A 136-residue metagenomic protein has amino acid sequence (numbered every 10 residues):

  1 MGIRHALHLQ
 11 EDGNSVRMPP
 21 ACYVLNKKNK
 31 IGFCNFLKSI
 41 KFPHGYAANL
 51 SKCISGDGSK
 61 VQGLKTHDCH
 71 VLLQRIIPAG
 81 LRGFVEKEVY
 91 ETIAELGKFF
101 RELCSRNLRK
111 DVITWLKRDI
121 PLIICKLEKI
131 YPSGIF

Functional and structural regions predicted by a protein language model:
M1-F136: A structural signal for the principal folded core domain
